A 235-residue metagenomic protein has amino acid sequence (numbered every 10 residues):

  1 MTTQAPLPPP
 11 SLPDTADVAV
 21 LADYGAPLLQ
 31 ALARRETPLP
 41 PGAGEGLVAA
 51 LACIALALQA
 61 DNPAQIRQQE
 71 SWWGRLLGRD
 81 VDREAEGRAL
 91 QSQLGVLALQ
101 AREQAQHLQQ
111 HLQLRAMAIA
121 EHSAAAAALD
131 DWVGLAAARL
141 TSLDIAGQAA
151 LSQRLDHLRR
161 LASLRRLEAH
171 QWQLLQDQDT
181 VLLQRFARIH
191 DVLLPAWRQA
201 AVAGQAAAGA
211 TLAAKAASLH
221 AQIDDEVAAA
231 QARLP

Functional and structural regions predicted by a protein language model:
M1-A116: Leu/Val/Ala/Ile-rich N-terminal alpha-helices, chiefly Sec-type signal peptides and the beginnings
D14-D17, D23, D61, D80-D82 (+6 more regions): Acidic-enriched, low-complexity/disordered segments with a strong bias for Aspartate over Glutamate
L47-A57, D61, R83, L90 (+12 more regions): Amphipathic alpha-helices that form helix-helix packing interfaces
A52, G74, V96, L114 (+7 more regions): Solvent-exposed, non-transmembrane amphipathic alpha-helical segments
S92, L99, E103-Q106, Q110-Q113 (+9 more regions): Heptad-repeat alpha-helical rod positions in long coiled-coil/spectrin-like domains
E121-Q148: Extended alpha-helical coiled-coil "stalk/arm" regions that act as elongated linkers or oligomerization scaffolds
T141-P235: Long amphipathic all-alpha helical oligomerization modules
